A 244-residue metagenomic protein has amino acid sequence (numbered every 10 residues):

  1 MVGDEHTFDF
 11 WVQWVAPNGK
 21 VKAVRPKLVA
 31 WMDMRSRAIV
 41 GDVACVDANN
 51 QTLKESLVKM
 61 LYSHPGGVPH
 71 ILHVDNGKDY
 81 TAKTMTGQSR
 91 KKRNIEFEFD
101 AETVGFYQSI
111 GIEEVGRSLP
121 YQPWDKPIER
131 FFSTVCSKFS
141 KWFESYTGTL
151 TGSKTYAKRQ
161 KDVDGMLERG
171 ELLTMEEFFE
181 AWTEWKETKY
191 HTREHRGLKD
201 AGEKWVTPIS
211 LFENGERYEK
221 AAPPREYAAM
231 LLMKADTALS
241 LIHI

Functional and structural regions predicted by a protein language model:
V2-R25, M34-L173: RNase H-like DDE/DDD metal-dependent nuclease/strand-transfer catalytic core used by mobile genetic elements
G170-I244: C-terminal, beta-rich DNA-binding module of retroviral/retroelements integrases
